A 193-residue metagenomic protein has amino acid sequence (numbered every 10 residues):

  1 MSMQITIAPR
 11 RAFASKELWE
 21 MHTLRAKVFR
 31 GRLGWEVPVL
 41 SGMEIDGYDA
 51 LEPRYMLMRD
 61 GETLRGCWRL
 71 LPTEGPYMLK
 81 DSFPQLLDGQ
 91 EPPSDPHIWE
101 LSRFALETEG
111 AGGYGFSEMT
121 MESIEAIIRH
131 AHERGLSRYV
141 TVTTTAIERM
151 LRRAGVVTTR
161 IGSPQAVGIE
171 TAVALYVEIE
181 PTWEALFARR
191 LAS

Functional and structural regions predicted by a protein language model:
M1-G47, Y55-L57, L64: Short amphipathic alpha-helix that is part of the acyltransferase structural core
V39-I45, D49-E52, Y77-G89: Short acidic (Asp/Glu) patches
G47-A50, L57-T63, G89-D95: Short, charge-rich binding segments
E52-M56, H97, T171-L175: Short beta-strand micro-motifs in enzyme catalytic cores
G61-E91: Short, His- and charge-rich active-site/binding loops that engage polyanionic ligands
M78, P84-A172, P181: Acyl-donor binding region in acyl/amide transferases
V173, V177-S193: C-terminal helix-cap and adjacent tail motif
